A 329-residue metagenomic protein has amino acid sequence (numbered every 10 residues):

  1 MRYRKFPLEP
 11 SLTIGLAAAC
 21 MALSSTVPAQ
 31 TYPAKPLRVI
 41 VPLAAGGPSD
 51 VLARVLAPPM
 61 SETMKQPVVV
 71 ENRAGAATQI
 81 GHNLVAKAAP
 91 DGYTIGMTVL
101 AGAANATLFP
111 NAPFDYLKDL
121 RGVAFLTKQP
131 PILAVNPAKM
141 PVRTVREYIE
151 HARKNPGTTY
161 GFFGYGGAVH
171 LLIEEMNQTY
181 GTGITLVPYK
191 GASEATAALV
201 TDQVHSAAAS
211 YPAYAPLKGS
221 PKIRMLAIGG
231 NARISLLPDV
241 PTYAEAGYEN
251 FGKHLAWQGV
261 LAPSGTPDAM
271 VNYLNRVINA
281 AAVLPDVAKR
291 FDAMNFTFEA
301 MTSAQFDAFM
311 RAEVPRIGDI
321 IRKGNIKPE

Functional and structural regions predicted by a protein language model:
R2-G15: Bacterial N-terminal signal peptides that target proteins for export
S24-T26: N-terminal signal peptide c-region/cleavage motif recognized by signal peptidases
A29-D119, G157-T158, Y165, V169 (+4 more regions): N-terminal (or domain-start) structured segment
A34-P36, E245, D268-E329: An extracytoplasmic/periplasmic, membrane-proximal ligand-sensing/linker region
K87-Y93, T107-E194, Y243-E245, W257-R290: Hinge/capping helix and adjacent helix->loop/strand transition within the periplasmic-binding protein
A101-N111, H170, E174-T179, S206-V240 (+1 more regions): A ligand-binding cleft/hinge motif common to bilobed small-molecule-binding domains
K128, Y214-V283, A312-P315: C-terminal lobe and pocket-closing loops of periplasmic/extracytoplasmic Venus-flytrap solute-binding proteins
